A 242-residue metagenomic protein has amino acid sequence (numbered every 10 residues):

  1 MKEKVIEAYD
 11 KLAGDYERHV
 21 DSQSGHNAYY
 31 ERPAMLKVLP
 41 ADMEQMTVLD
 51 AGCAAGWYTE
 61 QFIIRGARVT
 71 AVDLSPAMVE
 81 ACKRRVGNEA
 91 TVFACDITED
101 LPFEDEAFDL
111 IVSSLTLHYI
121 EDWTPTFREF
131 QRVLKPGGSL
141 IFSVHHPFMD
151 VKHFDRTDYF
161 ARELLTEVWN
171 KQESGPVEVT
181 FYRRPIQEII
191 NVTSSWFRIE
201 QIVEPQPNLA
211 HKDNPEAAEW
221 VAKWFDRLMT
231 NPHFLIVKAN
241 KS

Functional and structural regions predicted by a protein language model:
M1-M43, W57-Q61, M78-A81, R85: Conserved class I S-adenosyl-L-methionine
L49-D100: Class I SAM-dependent methyltransferase SAM/SAH-binding core
L101-L110: A short acidic, Gly/Pro-enriched loop at the edge of an enzyme's catalytic core that lines a small-molecule cofactor
D109-T124: A short SAM/SAH-binding and catalytic strip from SAM-dependent methyltransferases
T124-S139: A short glycine-rich, Lys/Arg-flanked "PGG" loop and its adjoining helix->strand segment in the class I
S139-W169: Conserved class I S-adenosyl-L-methionine
F142-V144, F148, Q172-E188: Acceptor-substrate binding/catalytic loop of class I
V179-V203: Short alpha-helix
